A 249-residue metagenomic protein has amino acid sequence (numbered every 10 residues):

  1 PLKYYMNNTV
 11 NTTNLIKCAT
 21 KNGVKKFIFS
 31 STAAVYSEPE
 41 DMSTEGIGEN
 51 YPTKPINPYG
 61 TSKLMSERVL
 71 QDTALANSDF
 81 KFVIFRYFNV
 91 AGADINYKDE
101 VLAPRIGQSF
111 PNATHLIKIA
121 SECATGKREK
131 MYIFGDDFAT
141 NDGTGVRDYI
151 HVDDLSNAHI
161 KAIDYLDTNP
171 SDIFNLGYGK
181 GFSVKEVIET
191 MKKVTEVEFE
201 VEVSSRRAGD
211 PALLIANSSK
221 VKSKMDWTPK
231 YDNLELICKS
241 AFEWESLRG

Functional and structural regions predicted by a protein language model:
Y4-Y5, A19: A hydrophobic alpha-helix adjacent to the NAD(P)-binding/active-site core of NAD(P)-dependent oxidoreductases, strongly
Y5-M6, E45, P55-L64, I106-T114 (+3 more regions): Short-chain dehydrogenase/reductase
T13-P58, D72, A76-V83: Conserved Rossmann-fold NAD(P)-dependent oxidoreductase catalytic core, especially the SDR/UDP-sugar
F27-S31, V83-N89, D148, N175-L176: Structural signature of the Rossmann-like NAD(P)-dependent dehydrogenase/reductase core
V35-Y36, V90-G92, L155: Conserved sequence/active-site signature of Rossmann-fold short-chain dehydrogenase/reductase
K54-A93, K118-G126: Active-site Tyr-X1-5-Lys
I119-G249: C-terminal substrate-binding subdomain of Rossmann-fold SDR/epimerase-dehydratase oxidoreductases
